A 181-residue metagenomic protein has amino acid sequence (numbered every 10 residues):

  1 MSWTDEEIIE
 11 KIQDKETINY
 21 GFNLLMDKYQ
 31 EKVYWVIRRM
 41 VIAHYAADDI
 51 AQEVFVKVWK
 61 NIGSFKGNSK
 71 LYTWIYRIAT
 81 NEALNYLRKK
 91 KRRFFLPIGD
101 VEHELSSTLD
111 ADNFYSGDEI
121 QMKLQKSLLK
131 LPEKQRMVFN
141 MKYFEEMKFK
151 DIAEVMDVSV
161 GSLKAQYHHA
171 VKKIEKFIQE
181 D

Functional and structural regions predicted by a protein language model:
M1-K32, E180: N-terminal module of bacterial RNA polymerase sigma factors
S2-E6, R93-G117: Internal acidic/polar
D14, A43, F55-K70, K90: Sigma70-family region 2
E16-L24, Y34-E53, V160: Short, charged helix-capping/linker segments at alpha-helix termini
M26-H44, N61, L128, F177-E180: Amphipathic, Lys/Arg- and hydrophobic-enriched alpha-helical face
S64-K66, R77-P97: Arg/Lys-rich amphipathic alpha helix in sigma70-family domain 2
L84, L124, Q135, F149-K150 (+1 more regions): DNA-recognition helix of helix-turn-helix
V138-K142: A short pre-motif secondary-structure segment
